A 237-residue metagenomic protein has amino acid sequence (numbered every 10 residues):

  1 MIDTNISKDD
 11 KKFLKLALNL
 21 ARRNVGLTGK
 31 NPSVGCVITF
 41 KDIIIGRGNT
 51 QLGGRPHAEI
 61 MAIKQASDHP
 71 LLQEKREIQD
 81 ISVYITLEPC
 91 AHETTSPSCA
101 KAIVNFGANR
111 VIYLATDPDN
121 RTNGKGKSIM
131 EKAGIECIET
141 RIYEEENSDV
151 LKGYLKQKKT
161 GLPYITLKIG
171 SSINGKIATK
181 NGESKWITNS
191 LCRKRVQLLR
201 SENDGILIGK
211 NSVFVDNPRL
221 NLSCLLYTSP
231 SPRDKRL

Functional and structural regions predicted by a protein language model:
M1-T28, Q73-Q79, E93-S229: Zinc-dependent deaminase
F13, G29-V34, I81, T86: Acidic, glycine-enriched active-site microenvironments
V34-F40, I169: Short beta-strand scaffold segments in enzyme catalytic cores
K41-I45: Short, glycine-anchored, charge-dense loop/turn motifs used at functional sites
G46-G48, N181: Short hydrophobic alpha-helix segments
L52-K64, T188-K194: A short, polar/charged loop-to-alpha-helix boundary motif
I63-P89, E93: Mobile, glycine- and charge-enriched loop segments and immediately flanking short secondary-structure elements within
Y227-L237: Single conserved hydrophobic/aromatic residue that forms the stacking wall/gate of nucleotide- or nucleobase-binding
